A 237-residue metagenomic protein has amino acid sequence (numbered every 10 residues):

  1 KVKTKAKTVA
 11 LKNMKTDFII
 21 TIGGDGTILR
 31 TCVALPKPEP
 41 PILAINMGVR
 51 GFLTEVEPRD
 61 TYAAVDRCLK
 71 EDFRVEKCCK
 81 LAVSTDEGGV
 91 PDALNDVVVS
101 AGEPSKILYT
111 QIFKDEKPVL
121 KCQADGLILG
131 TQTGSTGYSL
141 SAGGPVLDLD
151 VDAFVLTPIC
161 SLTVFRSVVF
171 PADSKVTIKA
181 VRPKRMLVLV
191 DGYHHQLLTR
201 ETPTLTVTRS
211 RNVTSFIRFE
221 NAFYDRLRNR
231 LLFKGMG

Functional and structural regions predicted by a protein language model:
K5-T16: Short acidic low-complexity segments
I19-I20, L127: Receiver (REC) domain switch-region micro-motif
I22-M47, E55-E57: Glycine-rich phosphate/dinucleotide-binding loop and adjoining beta-alpha-beta core of small-molecule
G24-T27, R50, T133-T136: Short glycine-rich anion-binding loops that position phosphate/pyrophosphate groups of nucleotides and phosphorylated
R30-C32, T54, S139-S141, R166: Short glycine-/acidic-enriched loop or helix-start segments at secondary-structure transitions that form or flank
R50-G126: Catalytic core of DAGKc-family lipid kinases
P91, V99, P104, D115-P118 (+1 more regions): ATP/nucleoside-binding phosphotransfer catalytic cores, i.e., glycine-rich phosphate-binding loops
K121-F165: Gly/Ser/Thr-rich active-site loops/lids in small-molecule metabolic enzymes that frequently grip phosphoryl groups
